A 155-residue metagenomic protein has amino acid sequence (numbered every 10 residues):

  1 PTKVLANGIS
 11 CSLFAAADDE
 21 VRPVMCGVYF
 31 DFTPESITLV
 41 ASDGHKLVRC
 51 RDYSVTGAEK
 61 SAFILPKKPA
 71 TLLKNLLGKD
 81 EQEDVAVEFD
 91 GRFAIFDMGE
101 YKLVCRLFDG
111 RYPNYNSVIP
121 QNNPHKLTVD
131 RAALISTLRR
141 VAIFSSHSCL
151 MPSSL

Functional and structural regions predicted by a protein language model:
P1-R51, T56-F108, N122-L155: DNA polymerase processivity clamps
R111: Glycine-rich, pocket-lining loop/helix-strand segments that form or immediately flank
N114-Y115: Specificity-determining recognition surfaces
V118-P120: A broad, low-amplitude sensor of folded, mature protein cores
